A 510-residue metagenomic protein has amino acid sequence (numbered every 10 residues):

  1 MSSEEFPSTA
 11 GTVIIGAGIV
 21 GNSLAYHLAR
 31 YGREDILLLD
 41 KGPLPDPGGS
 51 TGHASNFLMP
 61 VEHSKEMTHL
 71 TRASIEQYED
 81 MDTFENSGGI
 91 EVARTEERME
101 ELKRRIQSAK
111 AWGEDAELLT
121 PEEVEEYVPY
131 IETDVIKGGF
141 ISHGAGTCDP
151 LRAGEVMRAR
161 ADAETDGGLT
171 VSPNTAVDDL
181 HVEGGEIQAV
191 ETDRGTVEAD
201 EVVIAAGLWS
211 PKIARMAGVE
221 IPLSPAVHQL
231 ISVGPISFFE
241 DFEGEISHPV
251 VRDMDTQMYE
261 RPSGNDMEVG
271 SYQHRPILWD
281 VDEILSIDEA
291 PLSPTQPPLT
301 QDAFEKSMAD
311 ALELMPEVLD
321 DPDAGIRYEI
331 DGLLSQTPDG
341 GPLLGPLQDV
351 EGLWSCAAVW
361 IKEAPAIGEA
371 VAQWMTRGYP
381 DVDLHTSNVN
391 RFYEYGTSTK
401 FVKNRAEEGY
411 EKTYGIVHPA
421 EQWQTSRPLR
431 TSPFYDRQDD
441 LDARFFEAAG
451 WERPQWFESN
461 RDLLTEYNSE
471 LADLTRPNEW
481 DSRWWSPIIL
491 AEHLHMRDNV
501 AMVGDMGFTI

Functional and structural regions predicted by a protein language model:
P7, T83-A93, R105, E125-E164 (+3 more regions): Helix-loop-beta segment of a Rossmann-like dinucleotide-binding subdomain
A10-L37: N-terminal Rossmann-like FAD-binding beta1-loop-alpha1 element of flavoenzymes
S23, M59, A73, L180-P298 (+4 more regions): Flavin-dependent oxidoreductases
A29-T51: Glycine-rich FAD pyrophosphate-binding loop
A54-Y127, D255-E260, G264-G270, L278 (+4 more regions): Dinucleotide-binding Rossmann-like beta1-alpha1 core, especially the glycine-rich loop that anchors the ADP
F140-E201: Helical element adjacent to the flavin cofactor pocket in flavoenzyme catalytic cores
D255, A290, P294-L429: C-terminal catalytic lobe of FAD-dependent flavoproteins
H385-I510: Basic, glycine/lysine-rich polyanion-binding surfaces/domains
